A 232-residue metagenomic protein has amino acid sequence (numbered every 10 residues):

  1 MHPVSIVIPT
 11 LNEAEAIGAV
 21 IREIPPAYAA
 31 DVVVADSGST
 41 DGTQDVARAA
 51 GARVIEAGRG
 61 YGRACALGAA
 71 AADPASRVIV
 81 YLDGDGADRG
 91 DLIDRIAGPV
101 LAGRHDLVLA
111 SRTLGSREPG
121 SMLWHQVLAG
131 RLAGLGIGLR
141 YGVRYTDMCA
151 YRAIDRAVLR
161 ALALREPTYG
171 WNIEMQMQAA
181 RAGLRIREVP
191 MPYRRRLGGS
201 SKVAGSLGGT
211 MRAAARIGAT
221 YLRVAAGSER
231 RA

Functional and structural regions predicted by a protein language model:
P3-S5, D31, E174: Cell-envelope/extracellular polymer assembly enzymes that use nucleotide-activated donors
N12-P26: Short, well-formed alpha-helical segments that are part of the catalytic scaffolds of diverse glycosyltransferases
E13-A16, S39, Y61, R89: Donor nucleotide-sugar binding loop of glycosyltransferases
D36-Q44: A conserved acidic beta->alpha catalytic loop
A57-A71, Y81, G90-Y169, R196-R212 (+1 more regions): Acceptor/aglycone-binding surface of glycosyltransferases and processive sugar-polymer synthases
S76-A87: Short beta-strand-to-loop acidic/aromatic patch adjacent to the donor-nucleotide binding site
V143, R165-P167, M177-R194: Catalytic donor-sugar/metal-binding loop of nucleotide-sugar-dependent glycosyltransferases
A215-A232: Terminal low-complexity segments of carbohydrate-biosynthetic enzymes
